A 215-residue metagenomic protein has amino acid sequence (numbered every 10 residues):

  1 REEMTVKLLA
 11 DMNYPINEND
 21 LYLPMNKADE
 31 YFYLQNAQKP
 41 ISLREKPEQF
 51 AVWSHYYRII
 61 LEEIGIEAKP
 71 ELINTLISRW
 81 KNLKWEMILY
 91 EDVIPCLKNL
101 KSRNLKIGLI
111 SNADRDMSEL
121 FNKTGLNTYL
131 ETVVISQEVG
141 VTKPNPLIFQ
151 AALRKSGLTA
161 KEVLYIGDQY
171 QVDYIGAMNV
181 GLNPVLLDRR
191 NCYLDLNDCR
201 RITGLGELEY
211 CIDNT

Functional and structural regions predicted by a protein language model:
R1-P95, R103: N-terminal helical cap/lid subdomain that shapes the substrate entry/recognition surface in HAD-like hydrolases
A10-N19, E67-T75, I94, K98-K101 (+1 more regions): Asp-based, Mg2+/Mn2+-dependent phosphohydrolase catalytic module
